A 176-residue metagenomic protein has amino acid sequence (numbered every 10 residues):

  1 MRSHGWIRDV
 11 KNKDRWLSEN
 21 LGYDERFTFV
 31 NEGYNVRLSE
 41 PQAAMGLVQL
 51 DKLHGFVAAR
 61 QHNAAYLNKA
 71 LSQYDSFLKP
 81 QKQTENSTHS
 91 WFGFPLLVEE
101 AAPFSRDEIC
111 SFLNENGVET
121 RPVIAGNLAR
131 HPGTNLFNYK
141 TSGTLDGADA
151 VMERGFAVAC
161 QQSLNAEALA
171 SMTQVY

Functional and structural regions predicted by a protein language model:
M1-Y176: PLP-dependent aminotransferase class I/II
